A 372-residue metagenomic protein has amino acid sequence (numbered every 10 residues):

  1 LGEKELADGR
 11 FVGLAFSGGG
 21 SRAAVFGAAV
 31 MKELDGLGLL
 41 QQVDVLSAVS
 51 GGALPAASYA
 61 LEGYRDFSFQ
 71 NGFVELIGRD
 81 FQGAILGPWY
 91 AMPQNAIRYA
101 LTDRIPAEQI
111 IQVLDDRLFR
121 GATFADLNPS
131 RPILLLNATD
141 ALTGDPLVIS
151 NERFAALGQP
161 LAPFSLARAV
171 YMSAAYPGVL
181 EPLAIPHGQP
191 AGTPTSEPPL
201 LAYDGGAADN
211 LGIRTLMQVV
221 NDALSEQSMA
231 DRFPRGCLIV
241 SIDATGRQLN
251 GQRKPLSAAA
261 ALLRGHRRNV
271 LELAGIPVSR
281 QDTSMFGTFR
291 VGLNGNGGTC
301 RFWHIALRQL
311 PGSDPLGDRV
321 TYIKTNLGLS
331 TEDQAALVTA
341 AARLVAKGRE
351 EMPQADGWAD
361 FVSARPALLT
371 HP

Functional and structural regions predicted by a protein language model:
L1-A7: Accessory "access/gating" subregions that flank catalytic or transport cores
F11, A15, G20-T102, N151: Patatin-like phospholipase
V12-R22, V43-V45, N95-R104, A156-L157 (+4 more regions): Second-shell loop/turn segments in exported
G18-A23, G51-P55, L61-G63, D140-G144 (+8 more regions): Solvent-exposed loop/turn segments at secondary-structure junctions within structured extracellular/periplasmic domains
R22, L86-L101, Q112, D116 (+1 more regions): Active-site gating loop/helix substructures
R22-V30, L39, G51, P55 (+11 more regions): Stable alpha-helical elements in mature extracytoplasmic
L46-A48, L136, I239: Conserved alpha/beta-hydrolase fold motif
S196-L211, T215, E226-P372: C-terminal helical/tail subdomains of lipid-metabolizing enzymes
